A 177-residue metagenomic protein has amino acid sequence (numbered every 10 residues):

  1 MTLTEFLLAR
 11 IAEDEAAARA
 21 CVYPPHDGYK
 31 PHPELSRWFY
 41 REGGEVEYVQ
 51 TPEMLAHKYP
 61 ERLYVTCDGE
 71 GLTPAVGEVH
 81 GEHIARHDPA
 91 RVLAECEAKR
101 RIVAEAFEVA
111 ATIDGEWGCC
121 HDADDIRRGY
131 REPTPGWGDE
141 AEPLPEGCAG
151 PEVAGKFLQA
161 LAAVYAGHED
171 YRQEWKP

Functional and structural regions predicted by a protein language model:
M1-E78, A94-A104, P151, L158-P177: Extreme N-terminal leader/activation tails
E13-R19, D88-W137: Amphipathic alpha-helical oligomerization segments
R62, D114-G115, P143: Disulfide-bonded cysteine motifs in exported proteins
V65, W117-G118, E146: Extracellular secreted precursors and ectodomains with disulfide-bonded cysteine-rich loops/domains
E82-R86: Short Cys/His-based metal-binding microdomains
H121-P177: Amphipathic alpha-helical binding modules
